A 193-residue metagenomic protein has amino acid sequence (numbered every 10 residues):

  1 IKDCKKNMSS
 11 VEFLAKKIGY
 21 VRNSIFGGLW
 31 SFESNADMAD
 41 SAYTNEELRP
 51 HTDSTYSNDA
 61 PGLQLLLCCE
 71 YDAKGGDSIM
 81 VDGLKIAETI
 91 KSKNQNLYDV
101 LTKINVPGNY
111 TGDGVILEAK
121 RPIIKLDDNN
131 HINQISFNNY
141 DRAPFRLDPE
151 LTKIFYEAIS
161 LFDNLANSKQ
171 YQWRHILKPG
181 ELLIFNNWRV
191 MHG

Functional and structural regions predicted by a protein language model:
I1-G193: Active-site environment of non-heme Fe oxygenases that use a 2-His-1-carboxylate facial triad
